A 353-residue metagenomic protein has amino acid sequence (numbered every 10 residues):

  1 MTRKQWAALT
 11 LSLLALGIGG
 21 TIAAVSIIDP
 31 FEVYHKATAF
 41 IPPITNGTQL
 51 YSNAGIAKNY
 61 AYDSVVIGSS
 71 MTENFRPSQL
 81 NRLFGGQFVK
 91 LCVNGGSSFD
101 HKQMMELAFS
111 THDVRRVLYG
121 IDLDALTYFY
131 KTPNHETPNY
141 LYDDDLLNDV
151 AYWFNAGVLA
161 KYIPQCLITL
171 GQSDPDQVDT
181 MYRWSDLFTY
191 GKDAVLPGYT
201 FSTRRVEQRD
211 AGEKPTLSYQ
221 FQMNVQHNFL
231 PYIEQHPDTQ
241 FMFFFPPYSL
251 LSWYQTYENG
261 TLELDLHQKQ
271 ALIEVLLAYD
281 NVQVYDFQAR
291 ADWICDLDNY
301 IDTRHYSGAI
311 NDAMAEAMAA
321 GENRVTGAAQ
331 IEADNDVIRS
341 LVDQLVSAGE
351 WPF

Functional and structural regions predicted by a protein language model:
A8-S26: Hydrophobic membrane-insertion alpha-helices, especially the h-region of bacterial N-terminal signal peptides
I28-K90, G96-L107: Membrane/wall-proximal cationic-aromatic binding patches
A61-D63, G86-Q87, D113-R116, H236-F241 (+1 more regions): Loop/turn elements at helix/coil->beta-strand transitions in domains of secreted/extracellular proteins
M71-W153: Membrane-embedded segments
G120-D124, G198-R204, F243-S249, F287-R290: Short loop/turn segments at strand-loop or loop-helix junctions that form parts of catalytic or ligand-binding pockets
I121, Y130, N134-Q235, T239 (+1 more regions): Secreted/periplasmic serine-hydrolase-like ester/acetyl group-modifying domain
I233, D238-F241, S249-L297: Extended hydrophobic/aromatic segments used for targeting, binding, or gating
Q270-F353: C-terminal regions of proteins
